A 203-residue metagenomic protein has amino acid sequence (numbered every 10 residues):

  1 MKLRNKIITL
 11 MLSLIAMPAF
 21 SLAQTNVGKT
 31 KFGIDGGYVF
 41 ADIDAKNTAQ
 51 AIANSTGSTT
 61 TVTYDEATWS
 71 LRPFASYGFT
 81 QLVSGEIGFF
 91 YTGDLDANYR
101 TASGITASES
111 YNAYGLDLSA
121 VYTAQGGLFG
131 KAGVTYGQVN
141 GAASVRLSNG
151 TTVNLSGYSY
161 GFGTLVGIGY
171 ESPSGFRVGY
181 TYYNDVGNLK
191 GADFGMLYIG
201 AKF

Functional and structural regions predicted by a protein language model:
M1-K31: Cleavable N-terminal export/targeting peptides
S21-T92, Q125-L128, Y136-G137, F194-M196 (+1 more regions): Short glycine/proline- and aromatic-enriched beta-strand/turn motifs that initiate or cap beta-hairpins
D42-D65, G93-A113, Q138-Y160, V186-K190: Flexible, solvent-exposed loop segments that connect beta-strands
E66-S70, Y111-D117, G161-L165, F194-M196: Transmembrane beta-barrel architecture of outer-membrane proteins
F74-S76, S119-T123, G167-E171, G179 (+1 more regions): Transmembrane beta-barrel domains of outer membrane proteins
G78, E86-Y99, S103, L116-A120: Acidic (E/D-rich), amphipathic helical modules within compact regulatory domains
Y111, S119, F129-G137: Internal catalytic-core helix/loop-beta-alpha segment that presents or stabilizes conserved functional determinants
F176-Y182: Conserved active-site loop/cleft motifs that coordinate metal ions or position small ligands
